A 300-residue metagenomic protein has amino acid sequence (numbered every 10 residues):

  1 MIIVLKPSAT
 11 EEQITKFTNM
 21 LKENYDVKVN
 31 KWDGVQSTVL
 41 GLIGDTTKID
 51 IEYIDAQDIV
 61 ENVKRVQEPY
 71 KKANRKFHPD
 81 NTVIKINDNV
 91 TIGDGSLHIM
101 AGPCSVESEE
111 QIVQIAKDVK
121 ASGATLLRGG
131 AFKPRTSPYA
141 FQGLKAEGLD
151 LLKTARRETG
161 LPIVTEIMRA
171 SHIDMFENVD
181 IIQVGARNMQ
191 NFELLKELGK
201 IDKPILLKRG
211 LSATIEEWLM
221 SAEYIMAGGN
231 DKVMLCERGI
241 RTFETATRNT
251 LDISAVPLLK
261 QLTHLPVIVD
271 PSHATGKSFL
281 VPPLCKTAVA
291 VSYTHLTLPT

Functional and structural regions predicted by a protein language model:
M1-I99: Non-catalytic terminal accessory/regulatory regions of metabolic enzymes
G95-L97, G123-T125, T159-P162, N178-D180 (+4 more regions): Short, well-ordered coil/turn segments that N-cap beta-strands
H98-Q111, H273-F279: Active-site mouth loops of central-metabolism enzymes
G129-A146: Glycine-rich, proline-tolerant flexible connector loops at the mouths of alpha/beta enzymes
G143-P162, L198, P257-H264: Alpha-helix-loop-beta-strand connector modules within alpha/beta enzyme cores
L161-M168, D180-N191, P204-T214, C236: Catalytic beta/alpha-barrel core
D202, L206-V291: Catalytic alpha/beta core domains of metabolic enzymes, predominantly
T294-T300: Conserved small/polar residues in nucleotide/adenosyl-binding loops
